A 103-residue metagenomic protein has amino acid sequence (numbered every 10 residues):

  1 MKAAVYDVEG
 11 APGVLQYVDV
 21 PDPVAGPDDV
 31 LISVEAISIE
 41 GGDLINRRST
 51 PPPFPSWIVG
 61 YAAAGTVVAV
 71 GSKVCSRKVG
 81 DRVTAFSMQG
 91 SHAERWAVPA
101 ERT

Functional and structural regions predicted by a protein language model:
G10-L15, G41-G42, C75: Short N-terminal binding/cap micro-motifs at the start of the first secondary-structure element
G13-V18, A63: Short beta-strand or tight-loop elements that sit immediately N-terminal to catalytic metal-binding acidic residues
P21-S38, S49-G90: Glycine-rich beta-strand-centered segment in the early N-terminal region that forms part of a ligand/cofactor-binding
G42-R48: Cytochrome P450 core scaffold surrounding the K-helix E-X-X-R motif and the conserved "meander" helix-loop region
T84, R102-T103: Glycine/small-residue-rich loop that forms an oxyanion/phosphate-binding "nest" at active or ligand-binding sites
S87-A100: A structural motif shared across PLP-dependent enzymes of the aminotransferase-like
